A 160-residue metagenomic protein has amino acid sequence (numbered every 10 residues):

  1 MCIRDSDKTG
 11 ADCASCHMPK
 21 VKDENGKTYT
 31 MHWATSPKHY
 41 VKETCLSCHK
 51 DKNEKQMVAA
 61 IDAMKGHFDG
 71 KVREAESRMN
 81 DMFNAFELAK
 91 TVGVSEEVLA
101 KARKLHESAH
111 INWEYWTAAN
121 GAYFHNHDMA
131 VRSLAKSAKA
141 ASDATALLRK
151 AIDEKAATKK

Functional and structural regions predicted by a protein language model:
R4-G70, W116-D128: Inter-heme linker and motif-flanking segments adjacent to c-type heme-binding CXXCH motifs in c-type cytochromes
K50-N53, V58-K65, D69-K160: Mature extracytoplasmic or organellar-lumen-exposed domains after removal of signal/transit peptides
